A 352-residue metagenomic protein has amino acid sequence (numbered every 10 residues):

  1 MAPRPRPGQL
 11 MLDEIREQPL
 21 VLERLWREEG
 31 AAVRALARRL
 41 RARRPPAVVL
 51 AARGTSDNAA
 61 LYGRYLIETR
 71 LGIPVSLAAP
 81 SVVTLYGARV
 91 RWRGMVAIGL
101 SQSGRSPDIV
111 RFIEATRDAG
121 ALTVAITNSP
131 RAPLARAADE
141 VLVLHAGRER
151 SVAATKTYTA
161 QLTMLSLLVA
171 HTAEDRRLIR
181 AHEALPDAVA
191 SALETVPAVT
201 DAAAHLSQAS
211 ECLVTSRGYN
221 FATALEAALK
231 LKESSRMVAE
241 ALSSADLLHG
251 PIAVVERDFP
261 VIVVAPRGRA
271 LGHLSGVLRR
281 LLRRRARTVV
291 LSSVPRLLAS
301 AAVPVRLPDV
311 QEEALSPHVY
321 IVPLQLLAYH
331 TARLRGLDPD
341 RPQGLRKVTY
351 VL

Functional and structural regions predicted by a protein language model:
R4, Q311-L352: Generic C-terminus detector
R6-L10, E14-P45, V49, E140-P260 (+2 more regions): Active-site phosphate/pyrophosphate-binding segments
R41-D187, R217, I252, V264-V310 (+1 more regions): Glycine-rich phosphate-binding loops that contact phosphosugars or nucleotide phosphates
F259-R267, Y320-I321: Hydrophobic membrane-spanning alpha-helices of multi-pass integral membrane proteins
